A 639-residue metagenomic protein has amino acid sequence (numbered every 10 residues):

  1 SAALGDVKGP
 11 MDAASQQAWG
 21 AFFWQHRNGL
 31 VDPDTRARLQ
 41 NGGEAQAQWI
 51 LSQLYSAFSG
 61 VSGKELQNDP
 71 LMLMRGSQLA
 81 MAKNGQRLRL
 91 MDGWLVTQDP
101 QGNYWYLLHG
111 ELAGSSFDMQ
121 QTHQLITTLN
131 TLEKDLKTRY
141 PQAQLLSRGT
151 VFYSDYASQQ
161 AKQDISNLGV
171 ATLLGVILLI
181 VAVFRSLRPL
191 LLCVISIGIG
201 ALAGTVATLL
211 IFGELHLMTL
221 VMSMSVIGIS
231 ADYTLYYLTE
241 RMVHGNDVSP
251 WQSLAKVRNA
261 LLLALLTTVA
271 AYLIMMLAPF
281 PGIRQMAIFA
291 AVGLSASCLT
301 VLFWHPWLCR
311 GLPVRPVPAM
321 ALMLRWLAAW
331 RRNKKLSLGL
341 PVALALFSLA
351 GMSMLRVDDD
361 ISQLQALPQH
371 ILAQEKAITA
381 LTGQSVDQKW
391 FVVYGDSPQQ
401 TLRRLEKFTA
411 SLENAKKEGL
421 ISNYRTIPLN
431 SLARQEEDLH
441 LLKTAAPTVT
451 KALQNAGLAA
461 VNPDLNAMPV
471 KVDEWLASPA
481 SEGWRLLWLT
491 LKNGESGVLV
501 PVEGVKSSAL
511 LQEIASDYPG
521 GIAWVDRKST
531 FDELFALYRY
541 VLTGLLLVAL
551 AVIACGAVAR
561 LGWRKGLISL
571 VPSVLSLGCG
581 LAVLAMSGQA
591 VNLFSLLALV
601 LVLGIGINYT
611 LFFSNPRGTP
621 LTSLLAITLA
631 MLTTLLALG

Functional and structural regions predicted by a protein language model:
A2-Y106, G419-G483: Alpha-helical transmembrane helix bundles of large polytopic membrane transport and channel proteins
S56-A182, S186, V470-G556: Extracytoplasmic
D164-I195, A207, A270-L273, V541-W563 (+5 more regions): Internal alpha-helical transmembrane segments of multipass membrane proteins, especially hydrophobic lipid-embedded
P189-Y236, K565-T610: Hydrophobic transmembrane alpha-helices and their membrane-interface caps in long multi-pass transport proteins
V194, N246-A278, R617-G639: Pore- and gate-forming transmembrane helices of large, multi-pass membrane proteins
L210, L220, V226-M242, R258 (+3 more regions): Transmembrane alpha-helices and their membrane-interface boundaries in multi-pass membrane transporters and channels
W251, A255, A296-A350: Interfacial helix-loop-helix hairpins and adjacent transmembrane helices of multi-pass alpha-helical membrane proteins
K335-G457: Juxtamembrane segments of multi-pass membrane proteins
